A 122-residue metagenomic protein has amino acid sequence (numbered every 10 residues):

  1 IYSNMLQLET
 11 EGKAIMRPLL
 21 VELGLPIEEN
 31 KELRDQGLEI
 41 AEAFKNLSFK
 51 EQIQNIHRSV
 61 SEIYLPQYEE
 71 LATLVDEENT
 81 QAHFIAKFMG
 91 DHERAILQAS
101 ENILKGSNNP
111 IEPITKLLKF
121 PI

Functional and structural regions predicted by a protein language model:
I1-I122: Non-heme di-metal
